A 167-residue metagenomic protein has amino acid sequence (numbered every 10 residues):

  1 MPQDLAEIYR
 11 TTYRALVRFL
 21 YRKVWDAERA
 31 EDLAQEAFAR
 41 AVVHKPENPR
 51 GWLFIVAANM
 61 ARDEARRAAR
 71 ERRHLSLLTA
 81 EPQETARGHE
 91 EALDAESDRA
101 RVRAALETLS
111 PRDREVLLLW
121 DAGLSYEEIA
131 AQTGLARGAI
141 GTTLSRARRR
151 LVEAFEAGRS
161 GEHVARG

Functional and structural regions predicted by a protein language model:
M1-R18, R22, E28-E31, E47: A short, charge-rich alpha-helical start-of-domain segment used by transcription regulators
L20, R148-G167: Short, Lys/Arg-enriched C-terminal cap helix and immediately downstream tail that follows
D32-A39, N48-N59: Structural recognition of an alpha-helix C-terminal capping motif at a helix-to-coil junction
I55-L77, A95: Arg/Lys-rich amphipathic alpha helix in sigma70-family domain 2
A58, T133-A157: DNA-recognition helix of helix-turn-helix
R72-A95, R99, S125-Y126: Internal acidic/polar
E107, P111-R112, A122-A139, E153: Helix-turn-helix DNA-binding module
V116-L117: A short pre-motif secondary-structure segment
